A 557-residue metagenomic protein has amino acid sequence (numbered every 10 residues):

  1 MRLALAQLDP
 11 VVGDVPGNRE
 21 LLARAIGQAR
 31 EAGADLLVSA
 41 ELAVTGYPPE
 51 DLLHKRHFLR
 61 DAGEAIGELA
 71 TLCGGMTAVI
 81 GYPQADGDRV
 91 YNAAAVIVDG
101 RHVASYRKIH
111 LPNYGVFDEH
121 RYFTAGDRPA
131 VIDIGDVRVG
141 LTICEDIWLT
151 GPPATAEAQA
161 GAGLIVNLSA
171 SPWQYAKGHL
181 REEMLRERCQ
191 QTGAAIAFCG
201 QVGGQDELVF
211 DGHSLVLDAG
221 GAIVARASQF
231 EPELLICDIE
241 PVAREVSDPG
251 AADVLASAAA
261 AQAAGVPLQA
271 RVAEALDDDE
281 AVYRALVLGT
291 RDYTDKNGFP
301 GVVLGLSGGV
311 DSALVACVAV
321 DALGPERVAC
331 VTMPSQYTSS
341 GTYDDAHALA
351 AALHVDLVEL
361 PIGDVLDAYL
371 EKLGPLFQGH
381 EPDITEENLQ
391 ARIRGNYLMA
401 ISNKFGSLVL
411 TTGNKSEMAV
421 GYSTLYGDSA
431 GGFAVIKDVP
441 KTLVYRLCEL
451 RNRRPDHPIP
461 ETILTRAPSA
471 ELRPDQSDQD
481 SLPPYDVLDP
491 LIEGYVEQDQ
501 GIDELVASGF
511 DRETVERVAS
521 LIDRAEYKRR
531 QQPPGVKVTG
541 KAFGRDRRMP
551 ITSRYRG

Functional and structural regions predicted by a protein language model:
M1-G305, D321, P325, L357: Enzyme catalytic cores with a strong preference for nitrogen-chemistry domains
M1-R2, A219, V246-S307, S312-G557: ATP/NTP-dependent adenylation/nucleotidyl-transfer catalytic domains that generate, transfer, or process NMP-activated
